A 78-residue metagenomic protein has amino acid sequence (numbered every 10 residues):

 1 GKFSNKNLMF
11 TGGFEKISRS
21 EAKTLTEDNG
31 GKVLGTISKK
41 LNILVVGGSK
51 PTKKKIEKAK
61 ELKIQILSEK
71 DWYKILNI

Functional and structural regions predicted by a protein language model:
G1-I78: DNA strand-break repair and replication-stress modules
